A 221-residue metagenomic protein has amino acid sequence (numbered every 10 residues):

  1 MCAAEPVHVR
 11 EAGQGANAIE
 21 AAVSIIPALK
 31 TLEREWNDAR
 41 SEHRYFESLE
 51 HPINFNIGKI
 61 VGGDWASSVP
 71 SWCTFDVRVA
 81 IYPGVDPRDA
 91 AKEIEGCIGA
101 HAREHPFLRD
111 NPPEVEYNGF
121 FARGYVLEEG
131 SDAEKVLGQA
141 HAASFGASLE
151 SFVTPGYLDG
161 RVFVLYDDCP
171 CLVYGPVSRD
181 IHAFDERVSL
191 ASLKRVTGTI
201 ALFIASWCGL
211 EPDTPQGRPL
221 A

Functional and structural regions predicted by a protein language model:
M1-A221: Metal-dependent amide/peptide-bond hydrolase catalytic core, centered on the "pita-bread" metallohydrolase fold
